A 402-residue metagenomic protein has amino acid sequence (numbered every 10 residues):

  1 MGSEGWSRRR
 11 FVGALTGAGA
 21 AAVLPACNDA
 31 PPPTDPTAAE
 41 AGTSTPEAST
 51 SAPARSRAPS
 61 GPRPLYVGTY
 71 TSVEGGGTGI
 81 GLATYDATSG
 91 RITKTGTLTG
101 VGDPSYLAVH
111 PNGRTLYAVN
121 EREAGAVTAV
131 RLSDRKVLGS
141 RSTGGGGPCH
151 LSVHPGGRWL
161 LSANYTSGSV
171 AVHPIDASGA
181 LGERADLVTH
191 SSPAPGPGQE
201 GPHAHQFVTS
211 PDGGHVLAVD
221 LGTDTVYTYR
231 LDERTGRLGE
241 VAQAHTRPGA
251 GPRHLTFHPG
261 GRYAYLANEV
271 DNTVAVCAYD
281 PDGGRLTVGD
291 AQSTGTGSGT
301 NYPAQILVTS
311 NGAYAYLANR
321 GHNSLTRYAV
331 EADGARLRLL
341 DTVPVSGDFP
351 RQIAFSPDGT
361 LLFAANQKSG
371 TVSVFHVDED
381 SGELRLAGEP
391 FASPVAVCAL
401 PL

Functional and structural regions predicted by a protein language model:
G2-E4, R10-D29: N-terminal export signals
V23-G61: N-terminal low-complexity, Pro/Thr-rich disordered segments that flank secretion/membrane-targeting signals
Y70-S72, E121-R122, Y165, I175 (+6 more regions): Short loop/turn segments immediately following the C-termini of beta-strands
G76, V101-P111, G144-P155, S192-P211 (+4 more regions): Beta-rich, blade/repeat-based domains predominating in secreted/periplasmic proteins but also intracellular
T84-S89, L132-S133, P174-L181, R230-G236 (+3 more regions): Short loop/turn segments immediately following beta-strands, especially the blade-tip and inter-blade linker loops
T93-L98, V137-R141, S192-P197, G239-H245 (+3 more regions): A short beta-strand motif characteristic of beta-propeller blades
L138-H205: Asp-box/WD-like beta-propeller blade repeats and closely related beta-sheet repeat scaffolds
